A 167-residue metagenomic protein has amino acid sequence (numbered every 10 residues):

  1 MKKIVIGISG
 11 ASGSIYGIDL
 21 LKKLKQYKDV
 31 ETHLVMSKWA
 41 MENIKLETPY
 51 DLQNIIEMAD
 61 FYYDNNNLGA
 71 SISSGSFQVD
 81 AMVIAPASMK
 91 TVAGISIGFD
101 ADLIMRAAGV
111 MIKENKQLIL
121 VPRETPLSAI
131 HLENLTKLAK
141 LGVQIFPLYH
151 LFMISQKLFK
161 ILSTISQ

Functional and structural regions predicted by a protein language model:
M1-I119, T125-Q167: A cross-family phosphate/adenosyl-ligand binding-site feature
